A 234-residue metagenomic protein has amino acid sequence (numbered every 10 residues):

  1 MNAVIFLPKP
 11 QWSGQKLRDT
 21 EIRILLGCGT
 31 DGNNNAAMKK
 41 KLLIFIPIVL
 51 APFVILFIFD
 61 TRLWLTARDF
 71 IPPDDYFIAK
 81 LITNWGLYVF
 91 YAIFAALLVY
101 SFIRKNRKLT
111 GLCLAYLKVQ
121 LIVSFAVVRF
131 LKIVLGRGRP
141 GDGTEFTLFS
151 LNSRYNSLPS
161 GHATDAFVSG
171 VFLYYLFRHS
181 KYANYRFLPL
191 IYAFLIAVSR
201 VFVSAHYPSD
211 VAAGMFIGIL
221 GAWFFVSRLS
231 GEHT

Functional and structural regions predicted by a protein language model:
F6-L7, L25: Short hydrophobic targeting helices and cationic amphipathic motifs that mediate membrane/organellar targeting
D19, N33-N34: Intrinsic-disorder-associated, low-complexity terminal segments enriched in Asp/Asn/His/Tyr and depleted of Lys/Arg
N35-F94, K132-L151: N-terminal transmembrane-helix/juxtamembrane module of multi-pass inner/ER membrane proteins
L43, F146-T234: Membrane-embedded catalytic cores of phosphoryl/pyrophosphoryl-handling enzymes
A51-I58, L121-A126, I191-S204: Aromatic-anchored segments of alpha-helical transmembrane domains
L65, R107-H179: Membrane-interface loops
